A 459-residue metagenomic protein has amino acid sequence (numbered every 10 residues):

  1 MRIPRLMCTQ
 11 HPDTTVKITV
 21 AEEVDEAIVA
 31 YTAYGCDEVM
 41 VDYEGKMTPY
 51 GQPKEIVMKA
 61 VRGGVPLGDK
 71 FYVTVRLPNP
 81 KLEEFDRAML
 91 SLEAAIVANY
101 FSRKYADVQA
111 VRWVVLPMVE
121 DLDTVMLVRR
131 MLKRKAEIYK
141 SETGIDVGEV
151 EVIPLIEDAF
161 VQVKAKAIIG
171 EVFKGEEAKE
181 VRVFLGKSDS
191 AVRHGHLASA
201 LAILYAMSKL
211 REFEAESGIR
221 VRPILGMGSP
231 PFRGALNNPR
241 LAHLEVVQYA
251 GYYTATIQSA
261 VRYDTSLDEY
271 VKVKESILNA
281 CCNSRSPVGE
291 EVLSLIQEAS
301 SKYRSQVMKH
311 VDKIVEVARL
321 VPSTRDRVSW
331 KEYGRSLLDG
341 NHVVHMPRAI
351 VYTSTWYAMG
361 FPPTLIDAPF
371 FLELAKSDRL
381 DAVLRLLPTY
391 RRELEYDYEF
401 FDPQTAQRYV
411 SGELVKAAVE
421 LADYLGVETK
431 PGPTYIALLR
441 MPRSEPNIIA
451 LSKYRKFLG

Functional and structural regions predicted by a protein language model:
M1-V39, P53-M58, Y253-T254, R262-G459: Acidic, glycine-enriched catalytic cores built around paired aspartates
M47-R134: Active-site beta->alpha loop and helix N-cap motifs at the rims of alpha/beta catalytic domains
K59-G68, A95-V108, L132-V147, E171-A178 (+2 more regions): Acidic (Asp/Glu)-rich catalytic clusters
K70-N79, K104-V119, E142-E157, E177-H196 (+2 more regions): Core alpha/beta catalytic barrel or barrel-like domain that forms the active/cofactor pocket in diverse metabolic
F85, V192-L201: Short, flexible/disordered intra-domain loops and linkers
R87, V111, V119-K133, E137-F173 (+4 more regions): Gly/Pro-rich turn-and-neighbor structural signature
A165-K166, P231-V246: Catalytic cores of alpha/beta
A198-S199, A235-R240, S377-R385: Short glycine/threonine-rich loop-to-helix capping motif typified by GTGT followed within a few residues by an Asp-Pro
